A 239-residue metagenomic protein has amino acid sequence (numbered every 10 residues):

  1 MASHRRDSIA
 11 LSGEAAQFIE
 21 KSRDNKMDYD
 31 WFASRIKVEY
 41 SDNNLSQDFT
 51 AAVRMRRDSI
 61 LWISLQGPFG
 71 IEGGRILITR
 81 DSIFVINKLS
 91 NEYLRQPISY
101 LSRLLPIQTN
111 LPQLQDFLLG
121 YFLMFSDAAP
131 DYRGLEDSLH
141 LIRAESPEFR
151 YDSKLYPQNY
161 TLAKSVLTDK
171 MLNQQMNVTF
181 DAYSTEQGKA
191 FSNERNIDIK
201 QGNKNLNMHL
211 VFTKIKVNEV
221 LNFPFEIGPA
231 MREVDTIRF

Functional and structural regions predicted by a protein language model:
M1-S46, T236-F239: N-terminal leader/targeting segments and the immediate start of mature chains
D24-F32, N43-Q47, R54, D58-S59 (+2 more regions): Edge/loop elements at the starts and ends of beta-strands within beta-rich repeat scaffolds
W31-I36, D48, S64, I78-R80 (+3 more regions): Extended beta-sheet lipid-handling architectures
E39-S41, P68, T185, G202: Hydrophobic lipid-interacting interfaces of membrane-associated proteins
L61-P112: An acidic-aromatic
L104-I107, Q115-L135: C-terminal low-complexity, charged extensions that often adopt amphipathic alpha-helices
P130-F239: Gly/Pro-enriched, hydrophobic low-complexity segments that function as extracytoplasmic propeptides/linkers
